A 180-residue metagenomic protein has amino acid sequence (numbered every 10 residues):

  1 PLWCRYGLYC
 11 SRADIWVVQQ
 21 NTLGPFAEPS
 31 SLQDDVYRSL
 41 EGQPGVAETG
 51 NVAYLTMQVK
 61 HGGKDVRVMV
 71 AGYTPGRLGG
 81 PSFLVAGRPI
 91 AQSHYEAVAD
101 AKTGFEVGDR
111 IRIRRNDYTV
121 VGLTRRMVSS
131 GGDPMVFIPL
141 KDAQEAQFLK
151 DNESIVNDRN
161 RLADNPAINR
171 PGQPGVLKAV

Functional and structural regions predicted by a protein language model:
P1-M69, R88, Q92-S93, F105-V107: Hydrophobic, regular-secondary-structure patches
W16-V18, G50, R67-G72, E96-D100 (+4 more regions): Soluble periplasmic/extracytoplasmic beta-strand elements of cell-envelope proteins
Q20-T22, Y54, Y73-G76, K102 (+3 more regions): Solvent-exposed coil/turn segments that connect beta secondary-structure elements in extracytoplasmic/periplasmic
L23, L55-Q58, G79, F105-V107 (+3 more regions): Short beta-strands and strand-coil junctions in structured, solvent-facing domains, enriched
K60, V85-V98, R110-G131: Beta-strand-rich non-transmembrane domains
T74-I90: Conserved phosphate-binding/catalytic loop of the ribokinase/pfkB sugar-kinase fold
R77, P81, V98-D109, I113 (+1 more regions): Short, solvent-exposed hinge/capping segments at secondary-structure junctions
L123-V180: Mechanotransmission and gating elements of multispan inner-membrane complexes involved in transport and envelope
